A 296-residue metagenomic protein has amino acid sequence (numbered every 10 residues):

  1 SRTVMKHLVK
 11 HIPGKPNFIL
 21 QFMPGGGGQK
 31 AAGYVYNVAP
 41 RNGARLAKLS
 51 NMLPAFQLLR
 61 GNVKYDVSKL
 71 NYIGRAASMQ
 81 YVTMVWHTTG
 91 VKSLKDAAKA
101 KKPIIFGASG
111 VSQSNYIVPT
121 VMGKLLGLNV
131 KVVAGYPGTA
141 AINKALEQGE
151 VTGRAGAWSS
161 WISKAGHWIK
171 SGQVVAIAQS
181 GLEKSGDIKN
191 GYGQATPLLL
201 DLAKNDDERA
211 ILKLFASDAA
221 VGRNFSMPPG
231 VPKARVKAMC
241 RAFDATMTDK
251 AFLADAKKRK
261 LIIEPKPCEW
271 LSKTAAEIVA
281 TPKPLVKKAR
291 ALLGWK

Functional and structural regions predicted by a protein language model:
S1: Acidic helix N-cap motif at the loop->helix transition within catalytic regions of sugar-transfer enzymes
V4, G26-Q29, G43-F56, R75-S78 (+1 more regions): Ligand-binding clamshell of periplasmic/extracellular solute-binding protein-like
H7-K15, Y34-R45, P54-Q148, T152 (+2 more regions): Hinge/capping helix and adjacent helix->loop/strand transition within the periplasmic-binding protein
N17-G33: Early extracytoplasmic/lumenal segment of secretory-pathway proteins
F18-L20, V130-V132, I263: Generic structural signal for residues in well-ordered beta-strands
G27, P137-G138, A157, P267: Short loop/turn segments at beta->alpha junctions
N51-V63, Y116, T120-L125, G153-L202: A ligand-binding cleft/hinge motif common to bilobed small-molecule-binding domains
K170-G172, A176-I177, Q194, L202-K204 (+1 more regions): An extracytoplasmic/periplasmic, membrane-proximal ligand-sensing/linker region
